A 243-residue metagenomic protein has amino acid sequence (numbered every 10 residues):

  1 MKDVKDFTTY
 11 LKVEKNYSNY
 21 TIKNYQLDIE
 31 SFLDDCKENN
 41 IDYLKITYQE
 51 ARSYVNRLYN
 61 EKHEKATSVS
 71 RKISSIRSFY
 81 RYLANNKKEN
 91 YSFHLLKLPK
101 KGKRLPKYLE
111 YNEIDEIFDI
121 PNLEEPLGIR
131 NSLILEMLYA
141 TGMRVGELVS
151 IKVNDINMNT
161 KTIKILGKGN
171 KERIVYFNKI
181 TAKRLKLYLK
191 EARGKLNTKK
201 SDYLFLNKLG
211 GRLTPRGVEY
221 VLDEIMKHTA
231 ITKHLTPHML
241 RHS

Functional and structural regions predicted by a protein language model:
M1-S243: Conserved catalytic core of the tyrosine transesterase superfamily
